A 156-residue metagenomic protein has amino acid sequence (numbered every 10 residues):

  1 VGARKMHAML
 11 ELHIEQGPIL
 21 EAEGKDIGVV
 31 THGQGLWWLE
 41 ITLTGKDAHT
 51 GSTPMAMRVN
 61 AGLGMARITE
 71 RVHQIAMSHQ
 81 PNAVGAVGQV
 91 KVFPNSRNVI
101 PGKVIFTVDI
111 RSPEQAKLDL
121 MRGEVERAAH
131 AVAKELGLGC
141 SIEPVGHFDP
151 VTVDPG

Functional and structural regions predicted by a protein language model:
V1-A56, A61: Histidine/acidic-residue-rich, glycine-tolerant segments that coordinate divalent metal ions
E40, G51-T53, N60-G156: Metal-dependent amide/peptide-bond hydrolase catalytic core, centered on the "pita-bread" metallohydrolase fold
